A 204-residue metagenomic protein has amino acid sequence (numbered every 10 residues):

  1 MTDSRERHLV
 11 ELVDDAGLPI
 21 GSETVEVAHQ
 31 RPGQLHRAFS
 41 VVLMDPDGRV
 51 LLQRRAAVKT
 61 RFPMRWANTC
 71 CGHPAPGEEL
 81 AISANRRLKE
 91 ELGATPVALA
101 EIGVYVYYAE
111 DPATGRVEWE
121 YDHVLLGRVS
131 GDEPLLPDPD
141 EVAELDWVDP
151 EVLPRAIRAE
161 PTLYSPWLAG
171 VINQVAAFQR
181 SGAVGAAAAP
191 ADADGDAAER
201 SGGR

Functional and structural regions predicted by a protein language model:
T2-S40, M44-P46: Acidic, metal-coordinating catalytic segment for phosphate/diphosphate chemistry, firing primarily on the Nudix
V10, R49-V50, L145-D146: A residue-level structural signature of the nucleotidyltransferase/glycosyltransferase Rossmann-like core
V27, M64, G103-P112, R116-R204: Nudix hydrolase/Nudix homology domain
Q34, K59, P63, A67 (+3 more regions): Hydrophobic alpha-helical segments and helix-packing faces
A38-C71: A glycine-rich, hydrophobic loop/mini-helix early in the fold
L51-L52, T69-I102: The catalytic Nudix box helix
